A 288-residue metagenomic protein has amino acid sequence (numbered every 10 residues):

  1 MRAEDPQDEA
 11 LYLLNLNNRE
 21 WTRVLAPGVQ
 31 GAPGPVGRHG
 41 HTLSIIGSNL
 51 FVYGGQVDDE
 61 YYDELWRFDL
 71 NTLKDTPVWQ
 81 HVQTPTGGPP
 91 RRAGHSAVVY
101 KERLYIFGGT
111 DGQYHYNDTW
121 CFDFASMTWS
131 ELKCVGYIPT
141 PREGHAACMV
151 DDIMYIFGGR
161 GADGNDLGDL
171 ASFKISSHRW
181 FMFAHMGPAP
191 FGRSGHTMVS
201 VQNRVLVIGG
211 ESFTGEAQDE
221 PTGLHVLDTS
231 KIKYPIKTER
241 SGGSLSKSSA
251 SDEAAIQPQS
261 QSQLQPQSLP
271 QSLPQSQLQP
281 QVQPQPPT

Functional and structural regions predicted by a protein language model:
M1-L278, V282-T288: Kelch-like beta-propeller repeat domains
